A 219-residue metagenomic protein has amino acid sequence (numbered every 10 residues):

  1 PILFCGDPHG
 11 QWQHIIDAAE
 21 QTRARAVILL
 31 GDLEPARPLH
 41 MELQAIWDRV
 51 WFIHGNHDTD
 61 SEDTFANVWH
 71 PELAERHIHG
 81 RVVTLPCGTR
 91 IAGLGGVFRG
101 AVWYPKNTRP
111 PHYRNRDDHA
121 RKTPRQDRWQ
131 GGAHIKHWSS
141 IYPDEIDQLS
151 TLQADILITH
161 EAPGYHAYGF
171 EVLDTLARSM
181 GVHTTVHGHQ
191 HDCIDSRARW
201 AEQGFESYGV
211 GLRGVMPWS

Functional and structural regions predicted by a protein language model:
P1-H9, G88-V97, I156-H160, E206-G211: Active-site-proximal beta-strand elements of phosphoester/diester hydrolases
C5, H9-P86, E171, R178-S179 (+1 more regions): Core catalytic region of metal-dependent phosphoesterases/phosphodiesterases, especially metallo-beta-lactamase-like
P8-H9, L33-E34, N56-D58, V97-F98 (+3 more regions): Catalytic metal-binding/acid-base residues of hydrolase active sites
W12, R37, D60-E62, R99-W103 (+3 more regions): Short catalytic/ligand-binding loop motif for oxyanion handling, primarily in non-cytosolic enzymes, centered on
H14, V83-C87, T175-R178, T184-S219: Binuclear metal-dependent phosphoesterase catalytic core
A26, D155-I156, T184: Short, Asp-centered acidic motifs that coordinate Mg2+ and/or phosphate in catalytic or ligand-binding sites
T89-E161, Y165: Active-site-proximal loop/helix segment associated with metal-binding centers of metalloenzymes
